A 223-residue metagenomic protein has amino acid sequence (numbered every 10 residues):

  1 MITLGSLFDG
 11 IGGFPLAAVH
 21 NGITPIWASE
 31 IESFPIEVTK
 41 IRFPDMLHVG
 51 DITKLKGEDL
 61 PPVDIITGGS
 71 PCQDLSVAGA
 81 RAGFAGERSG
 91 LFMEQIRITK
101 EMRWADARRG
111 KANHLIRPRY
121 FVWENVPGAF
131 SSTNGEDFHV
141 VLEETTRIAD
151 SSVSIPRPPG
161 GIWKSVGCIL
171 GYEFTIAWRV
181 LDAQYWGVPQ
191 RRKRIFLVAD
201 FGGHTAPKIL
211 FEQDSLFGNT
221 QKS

Functional and structural regions predicted by a protein language model:
M1-L4: Extreme N-terminal starter segment of soluble prokaryotic enzymes
S6-G12, S70: Class I SAM-dependent methyltransferase "Motif I" SAM/SAH-binding loop
I11-I23: Conserved SAM-binding loop of SAM-dependent methyltransferases across substrates and taxa, primarily the Class I
A28-S29: The conserved SAM/SAH-binding core of class I Rossmann-like methyltransferase domains, concentrating on the hydrophobic
E32-S33: Conserved SAM/SAH-binding beta-strand->alpha-helix loop
E37-L47: Short, conserved SAM-binding/catalytic segment of Class I S-adenosyl-L-methionine-dependent methyltransferases
L55-V63, L75-S223: Class I S-adenosyl-L-methionine
V63-G69: Short SAM/SAH-binding signature in class I
